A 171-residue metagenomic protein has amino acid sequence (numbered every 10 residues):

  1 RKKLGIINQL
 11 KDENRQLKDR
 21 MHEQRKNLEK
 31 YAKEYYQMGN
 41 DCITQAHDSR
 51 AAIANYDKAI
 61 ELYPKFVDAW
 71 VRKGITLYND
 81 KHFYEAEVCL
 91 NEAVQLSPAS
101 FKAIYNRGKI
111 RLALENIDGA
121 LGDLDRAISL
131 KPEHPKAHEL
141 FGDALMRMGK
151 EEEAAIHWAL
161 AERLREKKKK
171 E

Functional and structural regions predicted by a protein language model:
R15-E34: TPR-adjacent "capping" and linker segments in tetratricopeptide-repeat scaffold/adaptor proteins
A32, V67-D68, F101-K102, P135-K136: Helix-start (N-cap) detector for alpha-helical repeat units in TPR-like alpha-solenoids, especially tetratricopeptide
I43-T44, V71, Y78, Y105 (+2 more regions): Position-specific recognition of the canonical hydrophobic site in helix A of tetratricopeptide repeat
T44-K58, N79-E92, L114-R126, G149-L160: Structural signature of tandem alpha-helical TPR/SEL1-like repeats, specifically the intra-repeat loop/turn
L62, L96, L130, R163-L164: Structural marker of alpha-solenoid helical repeat scaffolds
P135, E139-K168: TPR/TPR-like (Sel1-like) alpha-helical repeat modules
